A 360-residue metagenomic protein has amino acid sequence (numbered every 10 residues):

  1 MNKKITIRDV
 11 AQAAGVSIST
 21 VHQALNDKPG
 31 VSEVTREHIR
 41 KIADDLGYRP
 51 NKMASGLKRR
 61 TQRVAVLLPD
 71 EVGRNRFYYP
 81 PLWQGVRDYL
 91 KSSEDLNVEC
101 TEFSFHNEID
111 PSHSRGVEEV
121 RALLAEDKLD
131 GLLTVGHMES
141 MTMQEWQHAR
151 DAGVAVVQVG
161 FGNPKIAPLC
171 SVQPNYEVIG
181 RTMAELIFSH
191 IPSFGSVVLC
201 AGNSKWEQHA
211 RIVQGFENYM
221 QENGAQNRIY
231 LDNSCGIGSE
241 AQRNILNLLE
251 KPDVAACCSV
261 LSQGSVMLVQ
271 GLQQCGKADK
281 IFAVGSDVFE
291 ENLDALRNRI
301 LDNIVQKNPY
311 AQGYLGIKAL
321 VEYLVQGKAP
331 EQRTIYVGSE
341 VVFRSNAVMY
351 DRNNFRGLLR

Functional and structural regions predicted by a protein language model:
M1-R60: N-terminal helix-turn-helix DNA-binding module of bacterial transcription factors
I42, M220, N308-R360: Hinge/cleft segment of the Venus flytrap/periplasmic-binding protein
R49-R115: Amphipathic helical "hinge" segments at domain boundaries
F77-E94, I179-M183, E207-N227, M267-G271 (+1 more regions): Short, solvent-exposed amphipathic alpha-helices that sit in or adjacent to ligand/effector-binding or catalytic
L90-H113, S196-L199, E217-S239, D253-V254: Short beta-strand elements in bilobed, periplasmic/extracellular small-molecule ligand-binding domains
E118-R121, A125, D130-R150, G215-F216 (+1 more regions): Hydrophobic alpha-helical
H137-V178, F289-D302: Flexible loop/hinge segments that line or gate small-molecule binding clefts
C170-V197, A241-R243, N292, N308-V325: Hydrophobic alpha-helical segments within soluble ligand-binding/sensing domains
